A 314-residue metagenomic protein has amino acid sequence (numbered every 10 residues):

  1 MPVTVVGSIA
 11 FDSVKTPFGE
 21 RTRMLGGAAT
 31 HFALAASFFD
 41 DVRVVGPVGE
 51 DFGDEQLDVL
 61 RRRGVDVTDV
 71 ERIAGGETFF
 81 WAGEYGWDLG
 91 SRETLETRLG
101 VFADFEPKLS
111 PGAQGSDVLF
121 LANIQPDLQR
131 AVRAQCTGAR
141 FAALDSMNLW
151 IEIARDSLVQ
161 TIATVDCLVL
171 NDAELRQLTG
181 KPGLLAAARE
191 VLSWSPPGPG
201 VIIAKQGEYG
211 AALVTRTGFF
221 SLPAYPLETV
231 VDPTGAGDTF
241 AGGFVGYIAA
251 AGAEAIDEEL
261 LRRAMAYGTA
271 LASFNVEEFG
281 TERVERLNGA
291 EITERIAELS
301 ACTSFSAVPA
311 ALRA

Functional and structural regions predicted by a protein language model:
M1-T4: Extreme N-terminal starter segment of soluble prokaryotic enzymes
F11-R23, F38-F120, R133-R140, T293-A314: Conserved N-terminal subdomain of the carbohydrate kinase-like
T30-V42, E190-W194: A short, N-terminal amphipathic alpha-helix
L34, F80-E84, G210-V214: Short beta-strand scaffold segments in enzyme catalytic cores
A36, N171, G237: Short, conserved phosphate/pyrophosphate- and ester-handling motifs at nucleotide-, phospho-/glycolipid
R43, G200, Y225-V308: Conserved post-catalytic alpha-helical subdomain immediately downstream of the catalytic base and nucleotide-binding
Q56, L128-Q135, D156-Q160: A short acidic, amphipathic alpha-helical/loop segment
G138-F141, N148-P223, T229, E258-L260: Conserved phosphate/ATP/ADP-binding segment of small-molecule kinases
